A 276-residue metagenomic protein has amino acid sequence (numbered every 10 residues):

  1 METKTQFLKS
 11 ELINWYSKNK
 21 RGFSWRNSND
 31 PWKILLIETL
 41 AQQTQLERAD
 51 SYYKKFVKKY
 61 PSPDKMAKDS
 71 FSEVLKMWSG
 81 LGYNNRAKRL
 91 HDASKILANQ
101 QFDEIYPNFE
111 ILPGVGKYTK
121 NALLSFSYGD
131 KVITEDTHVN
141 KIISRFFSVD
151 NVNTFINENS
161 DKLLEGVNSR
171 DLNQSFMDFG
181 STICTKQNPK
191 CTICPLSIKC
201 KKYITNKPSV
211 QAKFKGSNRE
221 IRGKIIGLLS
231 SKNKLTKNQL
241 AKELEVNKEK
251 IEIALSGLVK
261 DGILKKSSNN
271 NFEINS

Functional and structural regions predicted by a protein language model:
E2-Q6, E11-E220, K232-L235, E243-L244 (+3 more regions): Catalytic cores of DNA base-excision repair glycosylases
R222-L229: Hydrophobic residues on short alpha-helical segments
L255-S256: Short, hydrophobic-biased segments on the C-terminal half of alpha helices that form "recognition helices"
V259-F272: A short, conserved structural fragment
